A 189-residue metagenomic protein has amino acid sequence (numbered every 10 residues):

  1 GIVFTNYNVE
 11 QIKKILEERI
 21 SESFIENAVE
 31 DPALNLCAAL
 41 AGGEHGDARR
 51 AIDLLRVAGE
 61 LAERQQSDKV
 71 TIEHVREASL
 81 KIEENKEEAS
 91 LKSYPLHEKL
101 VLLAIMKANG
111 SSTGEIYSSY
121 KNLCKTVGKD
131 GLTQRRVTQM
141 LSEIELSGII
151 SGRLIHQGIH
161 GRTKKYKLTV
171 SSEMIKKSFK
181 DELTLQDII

Functional and structural regions predicted by a protein language model:
F4-H45: Conserved small helical "lid"/interfacial subdomain of P-loop NTPases
I25-A28, G43-R49, Q66, E88-K92 (+3 more regions): Short acidic, glycine/proline-enriched loop segments that cap or flank alpha-helices
D31-A38, I52-L55, Q134, T138: Short, well-structured alpha-helical segments
L40, L61, L103-A108, S119: Short amphipathic alpha-helical elements of helix-turn-helix/winged-helix folds
E44-A62, K69-T71: The conserved phosphate-sensing helix
L61-K86: Conserved C-terminal helix/linker of AAA+ ATPases
E84-L102: Short alpha-helical segments that sit at the start of domains
N109-I189: Terminal-proximal interaction/regulatory segments of ATP-powered molecular machines
